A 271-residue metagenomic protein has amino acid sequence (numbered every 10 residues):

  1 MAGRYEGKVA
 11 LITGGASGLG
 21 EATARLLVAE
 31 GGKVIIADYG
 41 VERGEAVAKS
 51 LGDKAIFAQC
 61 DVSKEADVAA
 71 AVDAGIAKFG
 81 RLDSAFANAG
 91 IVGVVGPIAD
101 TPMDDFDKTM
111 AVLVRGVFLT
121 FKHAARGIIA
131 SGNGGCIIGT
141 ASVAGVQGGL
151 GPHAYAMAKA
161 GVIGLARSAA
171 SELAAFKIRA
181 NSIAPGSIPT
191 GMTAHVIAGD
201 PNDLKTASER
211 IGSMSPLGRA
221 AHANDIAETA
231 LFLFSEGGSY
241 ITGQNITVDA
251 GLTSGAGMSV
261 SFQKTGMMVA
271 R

Functional and structural regions predicted by a protein language model:
A2, V92-V95, L231, T242-R271: Short C-terminal tail/terminal secondary-structure segment of NAD(P)H-dependent dehydrogenase/reductase domains
G3-I35, A169: Canonical Rossmann dinucleotide-binding motif of NAD(H)/NADP(H)-dependent dehydrogenases/reductases, specifically
R4, F79, F118, R219-V248 (+1 more regions): C-terminal substrate-recognition "lid" of short-chain dehydrogenase/reductases
G96-I98, P102-K108, I211: Substrate-binding pocket helix/loop in short-chain dehydrogenase/reductase
F121, A158, A166: Active-site helix of classical SDR
R126, S171-A175, S239: Alpha-helical segment proximal to the catalytic Tyr-Lys
S142: Residue(s) in the substrate-gating loop at a strand-loop-helix junction that position the organic substrate next
